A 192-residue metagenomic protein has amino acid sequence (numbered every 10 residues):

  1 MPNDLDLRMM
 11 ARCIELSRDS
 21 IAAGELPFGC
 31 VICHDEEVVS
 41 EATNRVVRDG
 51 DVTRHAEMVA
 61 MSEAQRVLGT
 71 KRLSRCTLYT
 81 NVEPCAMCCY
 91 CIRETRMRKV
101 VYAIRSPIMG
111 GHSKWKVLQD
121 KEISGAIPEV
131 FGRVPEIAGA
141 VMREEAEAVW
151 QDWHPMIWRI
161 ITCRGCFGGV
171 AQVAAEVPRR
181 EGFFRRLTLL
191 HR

Functional and structural regions predicted by a protein language model:
M1-S20, Y90-R192: Zinc-dependent deaminase
G24-F28, S74: Short, basic and Ser/Thr-rich N-terminal targeting/leader segments
F28-E36: Short beta-strand scaffold segments in enzyme catalytic cores
V39-V46: Short beta->alpha transition motifs characteristic of CBS
S40, E57-R66: Glycine/small-residue-rich phosphate/adenosyl-binding loop
V46, T80, I104: Residues that line or immediately flank small-molecule/substrate-binding pockets and catalytic motifs
R48-M58: A short, polar/charged loop-to-alpha-helix boundary motif
S62-K99: Helix-adjacent hinge/juxtasegments
